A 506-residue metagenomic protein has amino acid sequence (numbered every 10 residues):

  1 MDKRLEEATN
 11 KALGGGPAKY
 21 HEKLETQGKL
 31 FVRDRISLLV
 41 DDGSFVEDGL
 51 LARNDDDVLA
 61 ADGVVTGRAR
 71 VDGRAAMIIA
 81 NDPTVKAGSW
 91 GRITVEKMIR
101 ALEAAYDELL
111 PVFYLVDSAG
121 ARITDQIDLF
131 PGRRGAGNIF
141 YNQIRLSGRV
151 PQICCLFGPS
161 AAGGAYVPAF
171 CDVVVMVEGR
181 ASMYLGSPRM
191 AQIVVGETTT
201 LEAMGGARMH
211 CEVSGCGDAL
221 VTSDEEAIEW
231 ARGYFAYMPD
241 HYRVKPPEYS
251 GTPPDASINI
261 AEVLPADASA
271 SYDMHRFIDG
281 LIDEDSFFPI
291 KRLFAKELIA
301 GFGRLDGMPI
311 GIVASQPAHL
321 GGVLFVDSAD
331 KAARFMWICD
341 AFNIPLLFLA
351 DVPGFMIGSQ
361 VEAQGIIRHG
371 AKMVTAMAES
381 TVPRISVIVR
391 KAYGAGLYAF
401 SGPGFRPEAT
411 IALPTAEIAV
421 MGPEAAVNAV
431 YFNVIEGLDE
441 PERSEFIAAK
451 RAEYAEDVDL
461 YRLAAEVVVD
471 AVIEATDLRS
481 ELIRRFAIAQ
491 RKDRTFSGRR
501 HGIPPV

Functional and structural regions predicted by a protein language model:
M1-V506: Ligand-binding clefts of soluble mixed alpha/beta catalytic domains
